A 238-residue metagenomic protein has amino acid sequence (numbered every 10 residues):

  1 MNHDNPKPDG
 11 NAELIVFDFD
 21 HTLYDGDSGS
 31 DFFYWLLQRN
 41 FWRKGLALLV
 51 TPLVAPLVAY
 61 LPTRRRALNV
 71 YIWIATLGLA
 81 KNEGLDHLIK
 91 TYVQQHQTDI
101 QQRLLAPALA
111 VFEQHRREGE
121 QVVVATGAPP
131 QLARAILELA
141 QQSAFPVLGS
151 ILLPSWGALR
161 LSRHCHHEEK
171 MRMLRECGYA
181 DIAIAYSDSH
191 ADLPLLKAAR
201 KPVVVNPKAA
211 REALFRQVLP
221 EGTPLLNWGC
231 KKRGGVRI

Functional and structural regions predicted by a protein language model:
N2-H3, G10-A12, L88-K90, T98-I238: C-terminal cap/substrate-recognition subdomain and adjoining C-terminal extension of metal-dependent phosphatase-like
N2-R64: Active-site neighborhood of HAD-like aspartate-dependent phosphohydrolases
D25, L77, V203-V204: Amphipathic alpha-helical interaction elements
F41-R43, T63-R64, L79-H87, V93 (+1 more regions): General structural signal for secondary-structure boundaries
R43-L48, N82-E83, A144, P224-L226: Short, surface-exposed acidic
P62-V70, V147-I151: N-terminal-biased segments
N69-P107: Metal-dependent phosphoesterase signature
